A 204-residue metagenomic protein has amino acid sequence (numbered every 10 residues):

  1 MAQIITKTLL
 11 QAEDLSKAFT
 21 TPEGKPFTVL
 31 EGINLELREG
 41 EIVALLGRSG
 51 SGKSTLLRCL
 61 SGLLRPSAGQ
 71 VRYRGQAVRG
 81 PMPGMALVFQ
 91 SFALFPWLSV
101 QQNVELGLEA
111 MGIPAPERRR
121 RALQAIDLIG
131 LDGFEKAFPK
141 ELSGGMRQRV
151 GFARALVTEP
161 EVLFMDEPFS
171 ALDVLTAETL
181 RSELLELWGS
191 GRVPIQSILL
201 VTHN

Functional and structural regions predicted by a protein language model:
L46-R48: The feature captures the beta-strand-to-loop junction immediately N-terminal to the Walker
S61: Helix-to-loop junction immediately C-terminal to a conserved catalytic motif
G69-P81: Conserved ABC transporter NBD signature motif
L98-L106: Short coil-to-helix segment of the ABC ATPase nucleotide-binding domain corresponding to the Q-loop/switch region
E105, E109, P116-F134, L185-E186: Conserved ABC ATPase "signature" region
F138-L142, M146: Conserved ABC ATPase signature
E159: Conserved catalytic motifs of ABC-family nucleotide-binding domains
